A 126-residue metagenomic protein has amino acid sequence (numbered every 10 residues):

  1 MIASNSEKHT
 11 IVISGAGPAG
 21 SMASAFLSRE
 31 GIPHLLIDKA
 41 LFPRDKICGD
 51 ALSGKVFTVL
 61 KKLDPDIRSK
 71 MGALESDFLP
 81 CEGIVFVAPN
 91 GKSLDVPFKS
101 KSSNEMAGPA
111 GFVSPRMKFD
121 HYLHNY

Functional and structural regions predicted by a protein language model:
I2-A19, L35: Beta1/beta-strand and adjacent pyrophosphate-binding region of the FAD-binding site in flavoprotein oxidoreductases
S4-K8, R44, D50: Accessory recognition modules or surfaces
S6, P80-Y126: Conserved N-terminal helical subregion
V12-S14, S28-C48: Glycine-rich FAD pyrophosphate-binding loop
A16-A19, A23-S24, S28: Small-residue (primarily alanine) positions within well-ordered alpha-helices, especially packing/interaction faces
A25, R29, T58, N125: Short, well-ordered alpha-helices that flank and scaffold nucleotide-derived cofactor binding pockets
D45-N90: N-terminal FAD cofactor-binding segment of flavoenzymes
